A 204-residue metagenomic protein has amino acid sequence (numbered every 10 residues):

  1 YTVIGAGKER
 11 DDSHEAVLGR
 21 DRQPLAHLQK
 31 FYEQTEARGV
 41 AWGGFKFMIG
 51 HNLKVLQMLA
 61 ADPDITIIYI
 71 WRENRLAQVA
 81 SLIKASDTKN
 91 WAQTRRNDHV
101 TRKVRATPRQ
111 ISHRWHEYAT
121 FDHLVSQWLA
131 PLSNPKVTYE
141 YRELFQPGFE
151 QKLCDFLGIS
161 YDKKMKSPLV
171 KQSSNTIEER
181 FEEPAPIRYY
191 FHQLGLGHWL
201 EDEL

Functional and structural regions predicted by a protein language model:
Y1-A37, S173, I177-R180: PAPS-dependent sulfotransferase catalytic core
T2-G5, G43, A92, F145: Generic, ordered loop/turn and secondary-structure boundary motif
G7-D12, S126-H198: The conserved 3'-phosphoadenosine-5'-phosphosulfate
H27-T35, M58, L82, R114 (+4 more regions): Residues that form generic nucleotide/phosphate-binding pockets
K30, N97-V104, S167, H192-G195: Short, basic, helix/turn surface patches
G39-G43, T66: Loop/turn-to-beta-strand initiation segments
F47-D162: PAPS-dependent sulfotransferase catalytic domain
H198-L204: Non-catalytic N-terminal targeting/anchoring module and adjacent flexible stem/linker that precedes the structured
